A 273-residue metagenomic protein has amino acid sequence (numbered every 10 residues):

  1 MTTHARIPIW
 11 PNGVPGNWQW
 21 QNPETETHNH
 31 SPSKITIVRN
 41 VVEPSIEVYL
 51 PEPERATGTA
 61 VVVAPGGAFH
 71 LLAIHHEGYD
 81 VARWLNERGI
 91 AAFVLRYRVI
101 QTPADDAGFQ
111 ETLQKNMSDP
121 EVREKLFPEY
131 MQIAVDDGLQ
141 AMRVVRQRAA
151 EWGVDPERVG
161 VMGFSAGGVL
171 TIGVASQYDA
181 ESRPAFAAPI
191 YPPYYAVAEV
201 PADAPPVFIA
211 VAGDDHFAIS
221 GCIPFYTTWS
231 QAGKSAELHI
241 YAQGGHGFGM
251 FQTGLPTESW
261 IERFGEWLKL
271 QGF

Functional and structural regions predicted by a protein language model:
M1-R55, E87: N-terminal cap/lid segment of alpha/beta-hydrolase-fold proteins
T57-G66: Short beta-strand element of the alpha/beta-hydrolase
H75-F93, T227: Short amphipathic alpha-helix adjacent to the substrate-entry channel of hydrolases
G108-A150, W260-R263: Alpha/beta-hydrolase active-site loop
Y130-A204: Primarily recognizes the serine-hydrolase "nucleophile elbow" in alpha/beta-hydrolase and SGNH/GDSL folds
I209-V211: Short beta-strand/loop motif that positions the catalytic acidic residue of the alpha/beta-hydrolase fold
H216-C222: Conserved alpha/beta-hydrolase "acid-adjacent" motif
S230-F273: C-terminal catalytic histidine-bearing segment of alpha/beta-hydrolase fold enzymes
